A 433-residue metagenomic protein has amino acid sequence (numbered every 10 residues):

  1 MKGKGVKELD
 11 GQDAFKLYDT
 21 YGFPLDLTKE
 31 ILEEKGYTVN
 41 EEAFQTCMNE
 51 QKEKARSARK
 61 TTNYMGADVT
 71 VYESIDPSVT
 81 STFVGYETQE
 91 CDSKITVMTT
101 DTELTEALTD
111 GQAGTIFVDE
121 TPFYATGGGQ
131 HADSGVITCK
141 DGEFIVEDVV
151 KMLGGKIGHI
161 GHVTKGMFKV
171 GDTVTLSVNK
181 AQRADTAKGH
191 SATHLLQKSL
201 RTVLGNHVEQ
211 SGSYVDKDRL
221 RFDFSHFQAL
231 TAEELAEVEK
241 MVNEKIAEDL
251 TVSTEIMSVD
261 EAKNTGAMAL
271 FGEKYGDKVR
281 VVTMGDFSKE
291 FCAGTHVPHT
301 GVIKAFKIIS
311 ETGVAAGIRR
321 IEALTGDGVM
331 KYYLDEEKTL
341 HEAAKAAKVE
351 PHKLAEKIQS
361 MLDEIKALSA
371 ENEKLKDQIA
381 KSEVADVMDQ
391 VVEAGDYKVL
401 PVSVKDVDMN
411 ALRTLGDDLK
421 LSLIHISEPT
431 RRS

Functional and structural regions predicted by a protein language model:
M1-S427, R431: A glycine- and charged-residue-rich anion-binding loop/surface
